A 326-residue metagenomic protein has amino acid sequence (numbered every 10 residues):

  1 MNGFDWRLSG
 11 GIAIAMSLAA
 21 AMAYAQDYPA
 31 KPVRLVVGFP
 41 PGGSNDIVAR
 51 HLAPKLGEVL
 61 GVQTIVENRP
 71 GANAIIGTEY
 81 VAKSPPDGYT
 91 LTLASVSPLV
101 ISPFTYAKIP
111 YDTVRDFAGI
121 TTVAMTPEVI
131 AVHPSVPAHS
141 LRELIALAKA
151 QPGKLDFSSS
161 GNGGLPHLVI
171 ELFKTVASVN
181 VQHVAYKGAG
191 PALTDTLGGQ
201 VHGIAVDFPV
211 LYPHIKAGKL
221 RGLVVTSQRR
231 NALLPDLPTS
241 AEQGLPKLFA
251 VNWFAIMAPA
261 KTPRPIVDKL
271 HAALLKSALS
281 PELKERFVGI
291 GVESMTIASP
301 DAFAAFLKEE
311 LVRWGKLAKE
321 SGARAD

Functional and structural regions predicted by a protein language model:
M1-I12: Bacterial N-terminal signal peptides that target proteins for export
A20-M22: N-terminal signal peptide c-region/cleavage motif recognized by signal peptidases
Y24-R115, K154, N162, S178-A205 (+3 more regions): N-terminal (or domain-start) structured segment
A30-P32, K216, R264-D326: An extracytoplasmic/periplasmic, membrane-proximal ligand-sensing/linker region
K83-Y89, F104-P191, S240-E242, W253-R286: Hinge/capping helix and adjacent helix->loop/strand transition within the periplasmic-binding protein
G88-T92, V129, H202-G203, R221-G222 (+1 more regions): Short, Asp-centered acidic motifs that coordinate Mg2+ and/or phosphate in catalytic or ligand-binding sites
P98-K108, L172-V176, G203-L237: A ligand-binding cleft/hinge motif common to bilobed small-molecule-binding domains
L211-P281, E309-V312: C-terminal lobe and pocket-closing loops of periplasmic/extracytoplasmic Venus-flytrap solute-binding proteins
